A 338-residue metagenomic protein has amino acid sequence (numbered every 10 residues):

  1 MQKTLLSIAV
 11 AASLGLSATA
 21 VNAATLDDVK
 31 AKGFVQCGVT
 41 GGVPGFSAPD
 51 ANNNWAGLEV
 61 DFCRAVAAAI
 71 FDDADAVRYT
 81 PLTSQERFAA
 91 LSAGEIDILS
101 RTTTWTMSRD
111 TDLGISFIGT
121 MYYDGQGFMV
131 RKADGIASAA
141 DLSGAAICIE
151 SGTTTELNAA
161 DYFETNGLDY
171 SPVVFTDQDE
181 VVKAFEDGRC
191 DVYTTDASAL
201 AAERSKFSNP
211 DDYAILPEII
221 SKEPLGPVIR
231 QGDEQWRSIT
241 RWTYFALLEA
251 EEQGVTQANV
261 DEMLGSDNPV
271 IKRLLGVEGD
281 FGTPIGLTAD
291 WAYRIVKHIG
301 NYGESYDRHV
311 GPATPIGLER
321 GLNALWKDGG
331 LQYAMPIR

Functional and structural regions predicted by a protein language model:
S7-S17: Bacterial N-terminal signal peptides
T19-A23: Sec/Tat signal peptide C-region and signal peptidase I cleavage site
K30-A31, A67-D72, S92-I96, A133 (+5 more regions): Sec-exported extracytoplasmic/periplasmic mature domains
K30-R101, I285-L287, A292, Y302 (+2 more regions): Extracytoplasmic small-molecule ligand-binding "clamshell" domains of the periplasmic binding protein/Venus flytrap
Q36-G45, W55-I70, T104, D124-E180: Bilobed "Venus flytrap"/periplasmic-binding protein-like clamshell domains and structurally analogous long
D61-R64, A68-I70, A133-G135, A140 (+7 more regions): Extended ligand-binding regions for polar small-molecule ligands
R64, A68, D72, A76-D141 (+3 more regions): Acidic, polar ligand-binding/catalytic clefts
F281-R338: C-terminal functional modules
